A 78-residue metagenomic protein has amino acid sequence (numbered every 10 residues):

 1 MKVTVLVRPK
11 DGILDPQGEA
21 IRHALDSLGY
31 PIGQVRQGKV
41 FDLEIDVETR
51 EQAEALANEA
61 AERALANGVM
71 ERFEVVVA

Functional and structural regions predicted by a protein language model:
K2-V47, Q52-A78: Long, contiguous binding/interaction regions
